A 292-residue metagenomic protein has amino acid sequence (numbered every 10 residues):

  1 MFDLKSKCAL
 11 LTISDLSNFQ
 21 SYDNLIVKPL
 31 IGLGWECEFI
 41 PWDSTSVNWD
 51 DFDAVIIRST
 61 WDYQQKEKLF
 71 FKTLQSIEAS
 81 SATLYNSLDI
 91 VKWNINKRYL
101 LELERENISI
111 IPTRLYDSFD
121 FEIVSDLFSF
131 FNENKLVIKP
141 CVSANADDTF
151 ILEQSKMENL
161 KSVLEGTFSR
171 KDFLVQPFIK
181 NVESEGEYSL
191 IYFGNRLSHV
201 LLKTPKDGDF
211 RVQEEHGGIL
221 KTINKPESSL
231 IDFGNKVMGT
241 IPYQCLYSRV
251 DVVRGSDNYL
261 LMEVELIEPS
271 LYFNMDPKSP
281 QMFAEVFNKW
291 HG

Functional and structural regions predicted by a protein language model:
F2, S6-T12, L74-A79, L88-E185 (+1 more regions): Active-site nucleotide/adenylate-binding loops and adjacent lid/helix of ATP-dependent enzymes
S14-D117: Conserved N-proximal alpha/beta basic substrate-recognition cap immediately N-terminal to, or forming the N-lobe
P41, V175-P177, C245-S256: A short glycine-rich, hydrophobically flanked beta-strand micro-motif that places a catalytic Asp/Glu for divalent metal
F52-I57, S189-Y192, N258-S270: A short beta-strand motif that forms the metal-chelation/ATP-contact edge of phosphoryl-transfer active sites
T60, R114, C141, F178-I179 (+3 more regions): Anionic group-transfer/hydrolysis microenvironments
W61, A146, K206-D207, E265-M275: Glycine-rich phosphate/pyrophosphate-binding beta-alpha loops
D147, E153-M238, V253, L260: Phosphate-binding site of ATP-dependent enzymes
P242-C245, R254-G292: C-terminal active-site "lid" helix and adjoining low-complexity regulatory extension at the edge of ATP-using catalytic
